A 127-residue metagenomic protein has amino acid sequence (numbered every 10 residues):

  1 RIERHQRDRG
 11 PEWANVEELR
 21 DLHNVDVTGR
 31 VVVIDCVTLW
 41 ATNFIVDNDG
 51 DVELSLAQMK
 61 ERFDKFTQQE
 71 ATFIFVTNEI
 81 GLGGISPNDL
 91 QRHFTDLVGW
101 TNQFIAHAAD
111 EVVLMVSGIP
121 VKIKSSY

Functional and structural regions predicted by a protein language model:
R1-V27: Conserved P-loop
L19, V37, I80: Anionic group-transfer/hydrolysis microenvironments
V25-G29, Q68-Q69: Flexible, charged surface loops at secondary-structure boundaries
R30-V31, F73: The start of beta-strands in P-loop NTPase/AAA+ ATPase cores
V31-T42: A basic- and aromatic-enriched beta-loop-alpha substructure that forms the phosphate/nucleotide- and DNA/RNA-contacting
N43-Y127: Replace "adjacent to P-loop NTPase cores in ATP/GTP-dependent enzymes" with "adjacent to NTP-binding cores
